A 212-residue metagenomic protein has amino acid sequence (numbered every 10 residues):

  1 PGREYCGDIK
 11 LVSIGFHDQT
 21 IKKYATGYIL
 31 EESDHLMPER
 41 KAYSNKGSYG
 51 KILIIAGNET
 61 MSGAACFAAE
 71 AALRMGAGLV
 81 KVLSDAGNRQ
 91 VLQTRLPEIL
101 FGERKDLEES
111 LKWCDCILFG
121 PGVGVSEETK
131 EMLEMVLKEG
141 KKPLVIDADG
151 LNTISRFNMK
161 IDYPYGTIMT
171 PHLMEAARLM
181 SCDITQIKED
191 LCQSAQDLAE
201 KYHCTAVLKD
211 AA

Functional and structural regions predicted by a protein language model:
G2-V145, N152-I168, L173-A212: Small-residue (G/A/S/T)-rich helix-start motifs and N-terminal tracts that mark the onset
